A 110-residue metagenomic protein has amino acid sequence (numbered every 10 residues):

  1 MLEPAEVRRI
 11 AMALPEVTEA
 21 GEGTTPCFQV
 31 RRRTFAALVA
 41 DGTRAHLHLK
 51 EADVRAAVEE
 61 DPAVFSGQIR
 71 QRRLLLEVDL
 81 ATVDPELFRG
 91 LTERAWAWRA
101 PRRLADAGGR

Functional and structural regions predicted by a protein language model:
M1-R110: Charge-dense, helix-prone N-terminal extensions
